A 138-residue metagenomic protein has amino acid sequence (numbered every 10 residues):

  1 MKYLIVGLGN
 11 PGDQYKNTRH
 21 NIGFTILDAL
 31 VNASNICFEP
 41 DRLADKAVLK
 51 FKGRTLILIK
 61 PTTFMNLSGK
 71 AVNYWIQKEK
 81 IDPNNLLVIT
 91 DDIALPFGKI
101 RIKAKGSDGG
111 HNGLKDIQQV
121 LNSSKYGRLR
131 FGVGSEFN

Functional and structural regions predicted by a protein language model:
M1-K105, K115, Q119-R130, E136-N138: Nucleotide and nucleotide-moiety/phosphate-recognizing core
G110-G113: Hydrophobic alpha-helical segments within soluble ligand-binding/sensing domains
